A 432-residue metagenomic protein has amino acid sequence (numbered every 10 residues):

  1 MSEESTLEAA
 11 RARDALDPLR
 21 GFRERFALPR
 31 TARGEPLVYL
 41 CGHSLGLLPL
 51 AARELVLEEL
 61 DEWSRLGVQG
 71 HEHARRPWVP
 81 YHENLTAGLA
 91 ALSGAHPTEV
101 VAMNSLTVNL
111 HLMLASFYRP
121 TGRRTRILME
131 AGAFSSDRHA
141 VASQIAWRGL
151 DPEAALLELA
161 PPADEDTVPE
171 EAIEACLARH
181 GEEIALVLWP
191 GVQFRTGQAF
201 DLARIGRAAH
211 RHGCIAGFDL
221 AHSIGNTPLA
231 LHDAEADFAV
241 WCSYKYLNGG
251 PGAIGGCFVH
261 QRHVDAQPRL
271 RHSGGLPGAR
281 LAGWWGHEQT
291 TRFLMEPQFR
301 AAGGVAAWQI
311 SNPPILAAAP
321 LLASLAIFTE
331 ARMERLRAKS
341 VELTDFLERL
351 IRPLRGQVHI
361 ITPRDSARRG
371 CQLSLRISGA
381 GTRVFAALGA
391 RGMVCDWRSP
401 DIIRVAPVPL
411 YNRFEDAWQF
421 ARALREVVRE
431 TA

Functional and structural regions predicted by a protein language model:
M1-A432: Pyridoxal 5′-phosphate
